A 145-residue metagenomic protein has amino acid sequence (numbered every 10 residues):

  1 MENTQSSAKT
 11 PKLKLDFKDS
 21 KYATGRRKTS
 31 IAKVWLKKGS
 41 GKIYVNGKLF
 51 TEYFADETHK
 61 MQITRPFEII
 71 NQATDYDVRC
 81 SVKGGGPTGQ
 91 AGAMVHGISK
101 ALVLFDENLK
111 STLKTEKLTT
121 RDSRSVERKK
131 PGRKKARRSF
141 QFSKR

Functional and structural regions predicted by a protein language model:
M1-L13: N-terminal intrinsically disordered, low-complexity tails
K12-R26, A32-K83, T88, G92-R145: Structured, basic alpha/beta domains of bacterial-type, RNA-associated proteins
